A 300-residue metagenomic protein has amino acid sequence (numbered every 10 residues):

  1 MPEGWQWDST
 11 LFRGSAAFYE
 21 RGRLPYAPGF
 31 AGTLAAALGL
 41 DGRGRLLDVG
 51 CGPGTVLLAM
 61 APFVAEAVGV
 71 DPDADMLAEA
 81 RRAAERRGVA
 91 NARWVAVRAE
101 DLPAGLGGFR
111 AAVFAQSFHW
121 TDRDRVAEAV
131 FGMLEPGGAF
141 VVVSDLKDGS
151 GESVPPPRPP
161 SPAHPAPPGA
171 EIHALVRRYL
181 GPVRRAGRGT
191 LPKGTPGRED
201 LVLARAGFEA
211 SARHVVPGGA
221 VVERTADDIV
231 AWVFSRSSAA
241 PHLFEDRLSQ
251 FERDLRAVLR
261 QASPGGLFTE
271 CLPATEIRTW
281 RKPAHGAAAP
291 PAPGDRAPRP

Functional and structural regions predicted by a protein language model:
M1-D41: Conserved class I S-adenosyl-L-methionine
R45, P53-D101: Class I SAM-dependent methyltransferase SAM/SAH-binding core
V49: Conserved beta-strand/loop positions that form the S-adenosyl-L-methionine
P103-A111: A short acidic, Gly/Pro-enriched loop at the edge of an enzyme's catalytic core that lines a small-molecule cofactor
Q116: Short catalytic micro-motifs in class I SAM-dependent methyltransferases
T121-A129: A short, conserved alpha-helix within the catalytic core of class I
F131-A220: Conserved catalytic/acceptor-binding region of the Class I
G194-P300: Conserved Class I S-adenosyl-L-methionine
